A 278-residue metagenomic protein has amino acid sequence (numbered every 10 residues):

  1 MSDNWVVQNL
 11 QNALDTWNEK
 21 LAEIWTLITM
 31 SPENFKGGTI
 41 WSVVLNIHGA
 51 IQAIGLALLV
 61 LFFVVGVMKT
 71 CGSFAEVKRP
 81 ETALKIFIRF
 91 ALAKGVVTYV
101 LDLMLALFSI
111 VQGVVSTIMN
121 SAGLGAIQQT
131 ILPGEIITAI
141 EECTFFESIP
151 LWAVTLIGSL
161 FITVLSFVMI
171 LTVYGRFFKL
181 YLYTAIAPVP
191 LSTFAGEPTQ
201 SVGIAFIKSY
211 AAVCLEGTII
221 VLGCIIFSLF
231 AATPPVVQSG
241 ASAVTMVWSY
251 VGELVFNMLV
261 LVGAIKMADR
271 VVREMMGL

Functional and structural regions predicted by a protein language model:
M1-L58: Binding/recognition "hotspot" determinant
S2-L10, P80-Y99, G203-C214: Alpha-helical transmembrane segments and their helix-start/interface "positive-inside/aromatic belt" motifs in integral
E23-T26, T82-R89, S109, S116 (+4 more regions): Short amphipathic alpha-helical coupling elements at transmembrane boundaries
V44-Q52, L84-I88, L92, E141 (+4 more regions): Alpha-helical membrane-interface segments at transmembrane helix boundaries
A53-V65, I157, F161-I162, L180: Hydrophobic alpha-helical transmembrane segments
L58-K94, I186-Q200: Hydrophobic transmembrane alpha-helix segments characteristic of membrane transport and insertion machinery
K94-I186, C224-G277: Non-cytosolic segments of integral membrane proteins
L191-K208, G240, V271-M275: Alpha-helical transmembrane segments
